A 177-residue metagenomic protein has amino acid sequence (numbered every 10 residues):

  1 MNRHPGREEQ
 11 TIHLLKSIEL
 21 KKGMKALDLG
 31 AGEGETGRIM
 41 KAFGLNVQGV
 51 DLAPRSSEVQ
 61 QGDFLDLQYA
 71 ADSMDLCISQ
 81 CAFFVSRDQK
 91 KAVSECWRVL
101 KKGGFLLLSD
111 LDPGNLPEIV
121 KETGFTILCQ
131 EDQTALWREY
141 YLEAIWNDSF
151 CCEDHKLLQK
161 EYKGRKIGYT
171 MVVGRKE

Functional and structural regions predicted by a protein language model:
M1-H13: Conserved SAM-binding loop and adjacent beta-strand
L27-D66: Class I SAM-dependent methyltransferase SAM/SAH-binding core
L65-C77: A short acidic, Gly/Pro-enriched loop at the edge of an enzyme's catalytic core that lines a small-molecule cofactor
L76-D88: A short SAM/SAH-binding and catalytic strip from SAM-dependent methyltransferases
K90-F105: A short glycine-rich, Lys/Arg-flanked "PGG" loop and its adjoining helix->strand segment in the class I
P113-G124: Short alpha-helix
E131-E177: Conserved Class I S-adenosyl-L-methionine
